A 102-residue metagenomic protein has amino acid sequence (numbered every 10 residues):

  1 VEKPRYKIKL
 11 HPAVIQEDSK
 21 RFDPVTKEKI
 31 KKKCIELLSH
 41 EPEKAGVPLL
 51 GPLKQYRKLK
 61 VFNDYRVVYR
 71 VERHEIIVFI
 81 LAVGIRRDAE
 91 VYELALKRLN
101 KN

Functional and structural regions predicted by a protein language model:
V1-E2, D64-R66, R70-N102: Enriched for short, Lys/Arg-rich terminal
V1-K33: Arg/Lys-rich, positively charged N-terminal/basic patches that mediate binding to nucleic acids
P4, A45, Q55, I76-F79: Residue-level signal for beta-strand positions within conserved beta-sheet cores that form or flank
A13, K54, I85: Residues that form or immediately flank small-molecule/cofactor binding pockets and catalytic motifs
I15, K31, L38-S39, K60 (+1 more regions): Alpha-helix boundary recognition
D23-K27, E43, I85: Alpha-helix boundary/capping and short turn/kink residues
I35-V61: A short, surface-exposed loop/turn module that caps and links secondary-structure elements
